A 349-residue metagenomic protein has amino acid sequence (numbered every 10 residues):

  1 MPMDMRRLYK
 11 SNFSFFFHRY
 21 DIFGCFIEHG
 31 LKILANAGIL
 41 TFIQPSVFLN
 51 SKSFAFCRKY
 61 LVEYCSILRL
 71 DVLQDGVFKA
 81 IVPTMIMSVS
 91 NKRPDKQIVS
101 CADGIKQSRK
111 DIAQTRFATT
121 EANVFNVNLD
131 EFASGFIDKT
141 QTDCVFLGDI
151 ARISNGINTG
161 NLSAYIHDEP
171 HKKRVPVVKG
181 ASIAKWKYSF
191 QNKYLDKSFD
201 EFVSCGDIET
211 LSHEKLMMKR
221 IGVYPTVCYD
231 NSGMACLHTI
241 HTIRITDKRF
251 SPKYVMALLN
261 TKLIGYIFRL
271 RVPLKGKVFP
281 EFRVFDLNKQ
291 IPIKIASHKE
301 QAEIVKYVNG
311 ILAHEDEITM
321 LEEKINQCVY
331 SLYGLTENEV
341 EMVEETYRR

Functional and structural regions predicted by a protein language model:
M1-Y165, Y229, A235-I240, P252 (+1 more regions): Signature of N6-adenine DNA methyltransferases within the class I
Y9, G24, L31-L34, E131-K299: Polybasic, glycine- and aromatic-enriched phosphate-binding surface used to engage nucleic acids
N36, L49-N50, E63, I67 (+7 more regions): Short, well-ordered loop/turn and helix-capping segments at boundaries between secondary-structure elements and domains
L61-E63, K179, L259-N260, E344: Alpha-helix boundary recognition
V72-Q74, R244, E323, R349: Non-catalytic, mostly N-terminal accessory regions of nucleic-acid modification and defense proteins
R116-G160, R174, V178-A181, K294-R349: Non-catalytic DNA-recognition/assembly elements of restriction-modification systems
